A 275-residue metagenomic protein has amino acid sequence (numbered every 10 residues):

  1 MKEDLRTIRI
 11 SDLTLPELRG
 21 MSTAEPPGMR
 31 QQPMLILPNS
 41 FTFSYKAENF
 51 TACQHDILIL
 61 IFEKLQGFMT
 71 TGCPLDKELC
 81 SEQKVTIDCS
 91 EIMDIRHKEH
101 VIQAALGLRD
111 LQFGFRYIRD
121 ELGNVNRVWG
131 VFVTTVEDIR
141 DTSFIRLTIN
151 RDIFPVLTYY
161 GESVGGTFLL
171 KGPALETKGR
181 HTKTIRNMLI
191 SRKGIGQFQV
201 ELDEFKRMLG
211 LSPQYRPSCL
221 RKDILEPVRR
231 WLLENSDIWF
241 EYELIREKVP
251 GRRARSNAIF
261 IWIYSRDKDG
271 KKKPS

Functional and structural regions predicted by a protein language model:
K2-S275: Charged, alpha-helix-forming regions
